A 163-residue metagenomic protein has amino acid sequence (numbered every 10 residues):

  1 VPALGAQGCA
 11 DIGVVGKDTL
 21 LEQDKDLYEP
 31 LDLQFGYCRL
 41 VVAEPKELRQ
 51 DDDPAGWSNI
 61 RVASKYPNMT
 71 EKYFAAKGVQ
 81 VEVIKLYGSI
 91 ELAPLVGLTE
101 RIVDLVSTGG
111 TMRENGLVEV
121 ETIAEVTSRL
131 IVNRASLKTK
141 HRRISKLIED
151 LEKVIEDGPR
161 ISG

Functional and structural regions predicted by a protein language model:
V1-G163: Domain-level signature for soluble enzymes in the chorismate/prephenate branch of the shikimate pathway
